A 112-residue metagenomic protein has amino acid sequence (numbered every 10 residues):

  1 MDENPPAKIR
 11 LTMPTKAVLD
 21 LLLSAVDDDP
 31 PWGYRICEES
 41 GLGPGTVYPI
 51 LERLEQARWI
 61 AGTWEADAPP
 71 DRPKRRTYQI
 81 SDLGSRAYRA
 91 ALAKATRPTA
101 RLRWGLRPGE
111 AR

Functional and structural regions predicted by a protein language model:
M1-P6, L83-R112: Amphipathic alpha-helical dimerization/coiled-coil segments that flank or bridge DNA-binding/regulatory modules
P5-K8, E65-D67: Short beta-strand/turn micro-motifs at beta-sheet edges
P6-Y48: N-terminal helix-turn-helix DNA-binding core of bacterial DNA-binding proteins
A25-V26, R58, A95, T99: A general structural signal marking secondary-structure boundaries and capping sites
E38, E55-Q56: Alpha-helical residues within the helix-turn-helix
E39, T77-Q79: Short aromatic/hydrophobic contact patches that present stacked aromatics for nucleic-acid/ligand binding
Y48-E55: Short, hydrophobic-biased segments on the C-terminal half of alpha helices that form "recognition helices"
A57-R72, Q79: Beta-hairpin "wing" of winged helix-turn-helix
